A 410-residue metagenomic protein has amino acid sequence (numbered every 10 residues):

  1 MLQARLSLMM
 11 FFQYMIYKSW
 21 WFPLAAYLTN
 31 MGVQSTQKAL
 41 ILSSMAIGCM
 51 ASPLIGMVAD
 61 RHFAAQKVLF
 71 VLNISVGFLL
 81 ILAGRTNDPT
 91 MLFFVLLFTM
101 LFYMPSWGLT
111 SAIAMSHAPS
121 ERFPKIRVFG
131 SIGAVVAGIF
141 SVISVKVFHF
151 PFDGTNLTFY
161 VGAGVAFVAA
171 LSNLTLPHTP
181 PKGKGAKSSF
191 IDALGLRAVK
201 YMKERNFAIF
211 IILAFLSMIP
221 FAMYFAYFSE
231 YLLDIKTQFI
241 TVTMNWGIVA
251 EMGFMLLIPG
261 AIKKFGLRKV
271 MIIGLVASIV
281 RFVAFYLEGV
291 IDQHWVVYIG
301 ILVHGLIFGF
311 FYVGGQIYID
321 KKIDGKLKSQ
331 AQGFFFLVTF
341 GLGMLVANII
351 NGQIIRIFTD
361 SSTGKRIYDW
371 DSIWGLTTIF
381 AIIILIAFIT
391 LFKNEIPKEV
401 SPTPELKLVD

Functional and structural regions predicted by a protein language model:
M1-C49, N206-T243, Y312, N348: Helix-loop boundary and gating motifs at the non-cytosolic
F11, L79, P89-G108, I113 (+2 more regions): Hydrophobic core of transmembrane alpha-helices in multi-pass small-molecule transporters, especially MFS/SLC-type
L40-M57, N245-L257: Central cavity-lining transmembrane alpha-helices of secondary-active solute carriers, predominantly the Major
A51-A64, V145, H149, F254-L267 (+1 more regions): Helix-to-loop junctions at the C-terminal end of transmembrane segments in multipass secondary transporters
K67-I81, K269-A284: Structural signature of the two symmetry-related core transmembrane helices
A83-G84, V165-P177, G341, W370-D410: Multi-pass alpha-helical transporter architecture, strongest for 12-TM Major Facilitator/SLC carriers used
V145-G164, Q353-A381: A membrane-interface helix-boundary motif in multi-pass transporters
L176-I212, L408: Juxtamembrane intracellular "pre-TM" segments in multi-pass secondary transporters
